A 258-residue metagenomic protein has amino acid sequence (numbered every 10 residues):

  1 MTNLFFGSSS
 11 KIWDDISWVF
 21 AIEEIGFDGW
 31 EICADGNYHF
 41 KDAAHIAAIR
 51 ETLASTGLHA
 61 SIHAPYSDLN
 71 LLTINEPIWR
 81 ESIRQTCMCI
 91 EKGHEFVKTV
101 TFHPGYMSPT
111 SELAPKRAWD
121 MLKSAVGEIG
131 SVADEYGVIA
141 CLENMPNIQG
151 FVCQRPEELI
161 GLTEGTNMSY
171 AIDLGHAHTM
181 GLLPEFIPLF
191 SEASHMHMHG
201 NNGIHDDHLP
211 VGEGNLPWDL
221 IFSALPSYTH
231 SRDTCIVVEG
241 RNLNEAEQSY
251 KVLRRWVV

Functional and structural regions predicted by a protein language model:
M1-M88, S169, V258: N-terminal pre-domain/capping segments
T2-N3, I16-E23, C153-I160, E164-A171 (+1 more regions): Histidine-acidic metal/acid-base catalytic patches
T2-S8, W30-I32, A60-A64, V100-F102 (+4 more regions): Hydrophobic faces of well-ordered beta-strands that scaffold small-molecule active sites in alpha/beta enzyme cores
S9-S17, C33-A47, N70-T73, P77 (+6 more regions): Acidic-and-aromatic substrate-binding clefts and catalytic sites of carbohydrate-active enzymes
D14, K41-H45, E81-Q85, A118-A125 (+2 more regions): Soluble or luminal CAZymes and related metallo-dependent hydrolases
V19-G26, K41-I62, M88-F96, G130-E135 (+3 more regions): Acidic (Asp/Glu)-rich catalytic clusters
S55, L72-S169: Active-site acidic/histidine proton-transfer and metal-coordination neighborhood in alpha/beta enzyme cores
P65-S67, G105, N201: Short connector loops/turns at beta-strand edges and beta->alpha or beta->beta junctions
